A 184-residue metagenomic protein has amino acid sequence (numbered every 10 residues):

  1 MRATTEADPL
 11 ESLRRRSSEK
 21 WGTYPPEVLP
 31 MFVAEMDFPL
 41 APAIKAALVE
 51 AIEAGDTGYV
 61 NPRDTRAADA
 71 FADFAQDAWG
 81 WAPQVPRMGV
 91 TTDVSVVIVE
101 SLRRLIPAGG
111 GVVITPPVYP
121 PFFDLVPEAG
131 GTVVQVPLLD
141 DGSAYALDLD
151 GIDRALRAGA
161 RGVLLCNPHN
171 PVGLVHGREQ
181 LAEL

Functional and structural regions predicted by a protein language model:
R2-D93, E100: N-terminal small-domain helix-loop-helix segment of the aminotransferase-like
T57-L184: Conserved core of the PLP fold type I
